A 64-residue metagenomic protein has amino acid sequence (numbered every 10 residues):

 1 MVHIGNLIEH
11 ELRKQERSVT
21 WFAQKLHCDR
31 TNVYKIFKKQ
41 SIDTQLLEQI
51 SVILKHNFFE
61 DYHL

Functional and structural regions predicted by a protein language model:
M1-S18: A short, Lys/Arg-rich alpha-helix, primarily the initiator
N6, H10, Q24, K35: DNA-binding alpha-helical recognition surfaces that contact promoter or target DNA
L12, A23, S51: The alpha-helix within a helix-turn-helix
L12-K14, K38-S41: Short amphipathic helical patch at the helix-1/turn junction of helix-turn-helix
E16-Y34: Short alpha-helical DNA-recognition segment
Y34-K35, Y62: Key DNA-contacting residues within the recognition helix of helix-turn-helix
K39-V52: Short, basic-rich loop-to-helix N-cap that marks the start of a DNA-contacting helix
K55-L64: Short C-terminal boundary/hinge segments that cap the last helix of small helical domains
